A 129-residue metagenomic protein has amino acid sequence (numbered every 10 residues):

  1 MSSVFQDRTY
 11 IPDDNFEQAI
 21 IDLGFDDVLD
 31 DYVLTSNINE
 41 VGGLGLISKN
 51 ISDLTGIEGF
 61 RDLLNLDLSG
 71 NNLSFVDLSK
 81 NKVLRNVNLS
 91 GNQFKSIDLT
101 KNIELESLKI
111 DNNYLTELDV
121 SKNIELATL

Functional and structural regions predicted by a protein language model:
M1-N65, K80-K82, I103, K122-I124: N-terminal capping/linker segments that flank leucine-rich repeat
V41, L63, L73, L84 (+4 more regions): Conserved hydrophobic position(s) of the canonical leucine-rich repeat
V41-L46, L66-L68, R85-L89, E106-I110 (+1 more regions): Conserved hydrophobic beta-strand positions in leucine-rich repeat
L54-E58, L73-S79, F94-T100, L115-S121: The feature encodes a structural signal of leucine-rich repeats
